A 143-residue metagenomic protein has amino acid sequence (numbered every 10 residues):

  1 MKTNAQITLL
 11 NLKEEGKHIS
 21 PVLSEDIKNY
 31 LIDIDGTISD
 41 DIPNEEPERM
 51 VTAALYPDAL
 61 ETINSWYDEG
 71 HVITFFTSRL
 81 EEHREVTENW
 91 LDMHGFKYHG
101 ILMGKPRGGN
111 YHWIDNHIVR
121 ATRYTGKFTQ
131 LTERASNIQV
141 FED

Functional and structural regions predicted by a protein language model:
M1-D143: HAD-like aspartate-dependent phosphatase fold
